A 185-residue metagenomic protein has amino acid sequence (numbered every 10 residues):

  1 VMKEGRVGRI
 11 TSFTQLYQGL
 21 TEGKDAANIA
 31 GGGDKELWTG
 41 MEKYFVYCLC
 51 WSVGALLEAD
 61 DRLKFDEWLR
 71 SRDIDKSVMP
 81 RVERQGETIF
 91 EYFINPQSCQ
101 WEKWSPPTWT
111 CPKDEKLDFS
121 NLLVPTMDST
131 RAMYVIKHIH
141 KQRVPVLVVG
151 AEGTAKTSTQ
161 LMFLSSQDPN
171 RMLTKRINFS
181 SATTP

Functional and structural regions predicted by a protein language model:
V1-T154, S158-P185: AAA+ P-loop NTPase catalytic core
